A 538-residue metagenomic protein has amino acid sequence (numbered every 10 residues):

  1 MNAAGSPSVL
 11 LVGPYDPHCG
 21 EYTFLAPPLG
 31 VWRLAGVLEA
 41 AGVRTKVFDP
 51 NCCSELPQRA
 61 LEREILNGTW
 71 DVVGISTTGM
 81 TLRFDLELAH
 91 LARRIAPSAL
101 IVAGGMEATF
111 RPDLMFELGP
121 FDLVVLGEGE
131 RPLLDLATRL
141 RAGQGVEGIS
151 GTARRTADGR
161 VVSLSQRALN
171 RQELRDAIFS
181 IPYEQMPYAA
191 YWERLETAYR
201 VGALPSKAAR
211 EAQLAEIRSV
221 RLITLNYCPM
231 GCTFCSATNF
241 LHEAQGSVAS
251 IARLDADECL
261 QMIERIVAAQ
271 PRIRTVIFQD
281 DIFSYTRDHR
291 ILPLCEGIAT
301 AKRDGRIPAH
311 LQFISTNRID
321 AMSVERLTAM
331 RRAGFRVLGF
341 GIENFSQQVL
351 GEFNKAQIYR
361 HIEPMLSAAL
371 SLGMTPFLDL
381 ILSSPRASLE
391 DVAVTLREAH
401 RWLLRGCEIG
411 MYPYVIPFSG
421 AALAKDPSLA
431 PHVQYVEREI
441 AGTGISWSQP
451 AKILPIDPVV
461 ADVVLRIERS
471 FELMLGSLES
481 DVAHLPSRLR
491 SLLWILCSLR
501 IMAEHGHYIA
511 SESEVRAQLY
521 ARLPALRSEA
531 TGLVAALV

Functional and structural regions predicted by a protein language model:
N2-L11, R44, E62-I65, D71-V72 (+6 more regions): Radical SAM enzyme core and accessory elements
N2-L260, R272: Acidic, low-complexity intrinsically disordered segments
G5-D16, T69-W70, L88, A252-A256 (+2 more regions): A structural motif corresponding to the C-terminal lobe/cap of the Radical SAM core domain
A26, Q185-T375, R397: Radical SAM [4Fe-4S] cluster-binding motif and immediate context
C53, M80-T81, E107, F283-T286 (+2 more regions): Glycine-/small-residue-rich active-site loops that bind phosphorylated ligands and cofactors
E62-T69, A212, I217, M230-G231 (+5 more regions): Glycine/serine-rich loop-strand microenvironments at binding/catalytic pocket rims
W70, I75-G79, R111, Y285-R287 (+2 more regions): Conserved N-terminal glycine/acidic-rich loop preference
I75, A103, L126, F278-D280 (+3 more regions): Conserved beta-strand positions
